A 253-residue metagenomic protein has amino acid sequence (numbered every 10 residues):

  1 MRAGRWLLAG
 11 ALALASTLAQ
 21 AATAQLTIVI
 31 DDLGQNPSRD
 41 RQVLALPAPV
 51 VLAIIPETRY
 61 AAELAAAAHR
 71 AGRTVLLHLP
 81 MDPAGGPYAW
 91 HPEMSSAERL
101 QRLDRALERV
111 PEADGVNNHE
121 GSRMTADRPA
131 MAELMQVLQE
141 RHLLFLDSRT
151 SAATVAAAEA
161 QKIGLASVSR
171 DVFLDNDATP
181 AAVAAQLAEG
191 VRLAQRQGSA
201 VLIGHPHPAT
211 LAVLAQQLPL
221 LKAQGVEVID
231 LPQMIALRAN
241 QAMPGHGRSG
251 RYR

Functional and structural regions predicted by a protein language model:
M1-G10: Bacterial N-terminal signal peptides that target proteins for export
L7-L8, Q20-R253: Catalytic-site microenvironment of enzymes that process N-acetyl-hexosamine-containing cell-wall polysaccharides
L14-A19: N-terminal signal peptide c-region/cleavage motif recognized by signal peptidases
